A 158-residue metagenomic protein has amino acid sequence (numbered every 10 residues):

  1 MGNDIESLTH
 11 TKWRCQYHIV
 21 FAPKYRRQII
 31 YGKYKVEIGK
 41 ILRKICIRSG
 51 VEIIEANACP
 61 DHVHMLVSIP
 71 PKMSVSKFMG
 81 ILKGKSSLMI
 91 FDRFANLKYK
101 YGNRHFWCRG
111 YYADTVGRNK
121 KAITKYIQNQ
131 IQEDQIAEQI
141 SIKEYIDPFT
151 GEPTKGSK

Functional and structural regions predicted by a protein language model:
M1-K158: Basic nucleic-acid-binding interfaces
